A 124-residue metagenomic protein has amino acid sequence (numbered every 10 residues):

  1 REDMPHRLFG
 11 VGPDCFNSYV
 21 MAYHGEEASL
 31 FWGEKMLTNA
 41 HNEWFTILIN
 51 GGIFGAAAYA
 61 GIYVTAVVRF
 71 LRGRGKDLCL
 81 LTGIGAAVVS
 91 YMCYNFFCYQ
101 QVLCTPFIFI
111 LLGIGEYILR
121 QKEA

Functional and structural regions predicted by a protein language model:
R1-I49: Interfacial juxtamembrane loops and adjacent helix segments that form the catalytic/substrate-binding surfaces
V11, C15, N39, E43 (+4 more regions): Generic recognition of stable, solvent-exposed alpha-helical segments in well-folded globular domains
Y19, E43, I47, A66-R69 (+3 more regions): Generic recognition of well-ordered alpha-helical segments
F31-N39, G73-L78, G85: Short, conserved aromatic-histidine micro-motifs
I47-N50, G73-K76, Y99: Membrane-interface junctions
I49-A58, L81: Alpha-helical transmembrane segments of integral membrane proteins, emphasizing hydrophobic/aromatic residues
F54-G73: Hydrophobic, aromatic-rich transmembrane alpha-helices and their immediate juxtamembrane boundary segments
Y59-I62, K76-A124: Transmembrane alpha-helices of multi-pass inner-membrane enzymes
